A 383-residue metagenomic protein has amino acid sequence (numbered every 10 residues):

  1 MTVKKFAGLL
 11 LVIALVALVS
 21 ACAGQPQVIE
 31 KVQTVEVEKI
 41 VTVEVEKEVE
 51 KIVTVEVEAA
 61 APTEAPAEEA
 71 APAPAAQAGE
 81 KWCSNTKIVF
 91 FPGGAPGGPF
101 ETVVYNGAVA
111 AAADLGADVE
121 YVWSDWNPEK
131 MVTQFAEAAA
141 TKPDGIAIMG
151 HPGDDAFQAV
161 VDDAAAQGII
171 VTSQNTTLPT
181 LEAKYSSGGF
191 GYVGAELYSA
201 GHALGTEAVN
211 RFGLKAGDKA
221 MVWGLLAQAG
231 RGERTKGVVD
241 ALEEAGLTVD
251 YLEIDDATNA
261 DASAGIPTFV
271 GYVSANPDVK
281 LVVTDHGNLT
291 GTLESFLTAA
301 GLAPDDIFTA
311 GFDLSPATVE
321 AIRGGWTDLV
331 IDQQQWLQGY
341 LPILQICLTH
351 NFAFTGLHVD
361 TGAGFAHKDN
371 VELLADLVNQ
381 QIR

Functional and structural regions predicted by a protein language model:
M1-L10: Bacterial N-terminal signal peptides that target proteins for export
K5-F6, I40, T235: Hydrophobic alpha-helical segments, especially transmembrane helices and their immediate juxtamembrane helical caps
A7-G8, V37, V45, V57 (+1 more regions): Intrinsically disordered, low-complexity repeat segments enriched in small/polar residues
L11-V16: Hydrophobic helical h-region of N-terminal Sec-dependent signal peptides in bacterial secretory/periplasmic proteins
L18-A21: C-terminal motif of bacterial Sec signal peptides marking the signal peptidase cleavage site
A23-P26, E30, K51-R383: A residue-level marker of the well-folded mature domains of exported/periplasmic proteins
I29-V53: Post-signal peptide N-terminal segment of mature Sec-exported envelope proteins
